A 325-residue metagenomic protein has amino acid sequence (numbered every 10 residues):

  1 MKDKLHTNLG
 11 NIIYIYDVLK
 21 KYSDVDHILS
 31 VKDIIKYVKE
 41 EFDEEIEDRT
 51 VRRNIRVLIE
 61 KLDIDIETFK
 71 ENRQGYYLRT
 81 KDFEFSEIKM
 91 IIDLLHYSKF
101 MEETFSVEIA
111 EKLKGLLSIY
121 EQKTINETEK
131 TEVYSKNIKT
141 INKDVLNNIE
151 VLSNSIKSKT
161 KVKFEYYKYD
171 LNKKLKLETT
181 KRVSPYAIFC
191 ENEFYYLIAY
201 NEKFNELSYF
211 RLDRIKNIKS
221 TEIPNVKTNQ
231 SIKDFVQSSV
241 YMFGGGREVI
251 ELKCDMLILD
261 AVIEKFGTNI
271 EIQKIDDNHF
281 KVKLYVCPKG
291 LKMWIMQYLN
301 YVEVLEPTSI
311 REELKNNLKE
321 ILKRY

Functional and structural regions predicted by a protein language model:
M1-L94, K176, L322-Y325: Short, basic/aromatic recognition patches that contact phosphate-bearing ligands
K2, K136-E251: Core beta-strand-centered patch of the WYL/Sm-like small regulatory domain
D65, P185-A187, E271: Short, surface-exposed charged micro-motifs
N72-Q74, E193, D213, D277-N278 (+1 more regions): Beta-strand-connecting loop/turn residues
R79-F83, Y200-E202, L284-P288: Secondary-structure transition/turn motif
E84-Y169: Bulky hydrophobic/aromatic content
Q237-Y325: Polybasic (Lys/Arg-rich)
